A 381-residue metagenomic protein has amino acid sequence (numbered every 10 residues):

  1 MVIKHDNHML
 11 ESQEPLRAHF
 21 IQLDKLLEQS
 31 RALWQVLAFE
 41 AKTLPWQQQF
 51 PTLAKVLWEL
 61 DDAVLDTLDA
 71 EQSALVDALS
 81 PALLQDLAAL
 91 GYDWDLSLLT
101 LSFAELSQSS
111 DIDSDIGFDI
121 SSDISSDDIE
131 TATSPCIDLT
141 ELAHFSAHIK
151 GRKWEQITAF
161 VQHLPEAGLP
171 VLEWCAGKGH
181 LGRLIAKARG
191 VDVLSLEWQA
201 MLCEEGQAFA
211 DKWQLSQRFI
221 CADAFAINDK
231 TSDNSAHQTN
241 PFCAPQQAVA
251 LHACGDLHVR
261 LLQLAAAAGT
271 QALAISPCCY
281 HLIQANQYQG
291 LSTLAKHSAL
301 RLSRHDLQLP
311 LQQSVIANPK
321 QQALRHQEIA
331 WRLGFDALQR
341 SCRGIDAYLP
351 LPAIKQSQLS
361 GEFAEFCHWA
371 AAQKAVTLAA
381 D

Functional and structural regions predicted by a protein language model:
V2-F118, S122-T140: Intrinsically disordered, low-complexity glycine/charged-rich regulatory or linker segments that flank or connect
V2-T52, F242-D381: Class I S-adenosyl-L-methionine
L142-E155: Class I SAM-dependent methyltransferase Rossmann-like catalytic core, especially the SAM/SAH-binding loop
W154-A167: Conserved alpha-helix/loop element of class I SAM-dependent methyltransferases that forms part of the SAM/SAH-binding
L169-G177: Conserved class I S-adenosyl-L-methionine
K178-G190: Conserved SAM-binding loop of SAM-dependent methyltransferases across substrates and taxa, primarily the Class I
D192-E197: Conserved SAM-binding motif I beta-strand of class I
E204-P245: S-adenosyl-L-methionine
